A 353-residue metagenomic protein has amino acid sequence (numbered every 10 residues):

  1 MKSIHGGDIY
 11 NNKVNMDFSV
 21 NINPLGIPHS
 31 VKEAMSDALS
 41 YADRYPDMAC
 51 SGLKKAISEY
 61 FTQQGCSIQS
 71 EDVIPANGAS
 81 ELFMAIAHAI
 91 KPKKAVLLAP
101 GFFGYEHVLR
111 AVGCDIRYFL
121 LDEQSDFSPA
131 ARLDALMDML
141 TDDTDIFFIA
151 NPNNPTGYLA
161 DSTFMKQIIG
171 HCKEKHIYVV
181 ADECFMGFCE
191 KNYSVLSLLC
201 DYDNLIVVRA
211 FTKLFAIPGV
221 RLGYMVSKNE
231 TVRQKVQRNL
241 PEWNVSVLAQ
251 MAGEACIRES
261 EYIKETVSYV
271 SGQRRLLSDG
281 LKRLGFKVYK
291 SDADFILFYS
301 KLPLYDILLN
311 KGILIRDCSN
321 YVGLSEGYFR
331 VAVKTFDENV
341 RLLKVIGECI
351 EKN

Functional and structural regions predicted by a protein language model:
M1-Y45, A56: N-terminal "arm"/small-domain region of PLP-dependent enzymes with the aminotransferase-like
G26-V31, A49, N204-K282, F286-Y289: PLP-dependent aminotransferase class I/II
D37-A76, Q273-R274: Conserved N-terminal alpha-helix of the aminotransferase class I/II PLP-enzyme fold
C50-K54, Q69-K93, G223: Conserved beta-loop-alpha segment that forms the PLP phosphate-binding cup at the N-terminus of a helix
H88-I149: PLP-dependent aminotransferase-like
Q124-G187: Active-site phosphate-binding strand-loop segment of PLP-dependent enzymes
T163, N320-N353: PLP-dependent enzyme catalytic core of the Aspartate aminotransferase-like
S271, L281-G312: Conserved PLP-binding catalytic core of the aspartate aminotransferase-like
